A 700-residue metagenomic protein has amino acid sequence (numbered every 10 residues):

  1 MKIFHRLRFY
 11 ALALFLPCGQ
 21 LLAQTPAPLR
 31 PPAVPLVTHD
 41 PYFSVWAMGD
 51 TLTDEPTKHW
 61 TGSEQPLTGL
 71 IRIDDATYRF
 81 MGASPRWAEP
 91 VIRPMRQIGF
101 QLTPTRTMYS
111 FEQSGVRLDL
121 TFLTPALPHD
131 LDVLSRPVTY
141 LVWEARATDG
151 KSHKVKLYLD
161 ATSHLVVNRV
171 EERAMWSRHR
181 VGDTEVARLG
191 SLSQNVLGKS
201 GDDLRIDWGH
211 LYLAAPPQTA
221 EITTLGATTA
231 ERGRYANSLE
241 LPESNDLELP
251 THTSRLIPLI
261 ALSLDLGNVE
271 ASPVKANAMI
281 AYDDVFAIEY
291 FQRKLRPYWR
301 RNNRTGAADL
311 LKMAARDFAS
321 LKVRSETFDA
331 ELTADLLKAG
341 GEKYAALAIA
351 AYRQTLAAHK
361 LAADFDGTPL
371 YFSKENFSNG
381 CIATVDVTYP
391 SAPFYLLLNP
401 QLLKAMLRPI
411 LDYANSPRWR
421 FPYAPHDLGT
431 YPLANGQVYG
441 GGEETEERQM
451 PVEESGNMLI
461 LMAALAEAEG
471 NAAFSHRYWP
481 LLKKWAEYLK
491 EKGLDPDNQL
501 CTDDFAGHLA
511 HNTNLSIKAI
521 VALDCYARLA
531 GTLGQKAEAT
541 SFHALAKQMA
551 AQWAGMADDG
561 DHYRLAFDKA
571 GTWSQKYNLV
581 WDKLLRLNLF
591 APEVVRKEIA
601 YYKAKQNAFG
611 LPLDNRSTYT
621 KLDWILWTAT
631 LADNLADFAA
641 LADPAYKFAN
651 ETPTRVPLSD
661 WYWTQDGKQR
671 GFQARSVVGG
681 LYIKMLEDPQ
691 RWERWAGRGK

Functional and structural regions predicted by a protein language model:
R8-Q20: Bacterial N-terminal signal peptides
Q24-V34, A126-V133, E144-A383, K404 (+2 more regions): Acidic/polar, glycine-enriched structural segments that form the non-catalytic walls/loops of the carbohydrate-binding
R30-L52, P56-K58, M458, T532-L533 (+2 more regions): C-terminal capping/lid segments that line or modulate ligand- or cofactor-binding pockets
H39, F43-S114, S200-N237: An extended acidic
T51-D54, Y78, G150-K154, L336-A346 (+6 more regions): Structural helix-adjacent loops and short alpha-helical linkers that scaffold large soluble proteins
D119-L120, Y344-D366, A383, S416 (+8 more regions): Aromatic-lined, polymer-binding surfaces characteristic of secreted/periplasmic polysaccharide-degrading enzymes
V181-S244, E342, A351, E375-V387 (+9 more regions): Extended ligand-binding clefts on enzyme/binding-domain cores
R301-K322, G380-L494, N512-Y526, A530: Aromatic-rich carbohydrate-recognition surfaces in CAZymes
